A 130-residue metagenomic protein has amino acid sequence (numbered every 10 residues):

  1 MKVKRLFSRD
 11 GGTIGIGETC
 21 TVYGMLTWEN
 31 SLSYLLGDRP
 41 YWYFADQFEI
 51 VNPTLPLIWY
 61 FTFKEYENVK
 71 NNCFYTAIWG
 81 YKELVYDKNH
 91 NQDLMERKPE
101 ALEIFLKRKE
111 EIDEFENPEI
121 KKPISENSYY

Functional and structural regions predicted by a protein language model:
M1-I14: Short coil-to-beta transition motif at edge beta-strands of beta-rich domains
R5, G24-E29: Compositionally biased, intrinsically disordered low-complexity segments enriched in polar/Pro/Gly and often Gln
I16-G24: Conserved beta-strand/loop element in small beta-rich adapter and peptidoglycan-binding domains
E29-L35: Short aromatic-glycine-enriched beta-strand elements
L36-P40: Secondary-structure transition/turn motif
Y41-A101: Intrinsically disordered, low-complexity, charged/polar segments
G80-Y130: C-terminal charged interaction modules
